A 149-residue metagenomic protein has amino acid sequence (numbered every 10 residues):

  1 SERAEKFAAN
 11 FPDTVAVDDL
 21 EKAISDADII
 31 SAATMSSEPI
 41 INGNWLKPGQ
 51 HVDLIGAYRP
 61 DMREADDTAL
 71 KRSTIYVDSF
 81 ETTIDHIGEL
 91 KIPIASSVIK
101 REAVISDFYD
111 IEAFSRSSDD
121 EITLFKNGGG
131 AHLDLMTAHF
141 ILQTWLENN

Functional and structural regions predicted by a protein language model:
S1-N10: NAD(P)-binding Rossmann-fold cofactor-contacting core
E2, D85, A103-S106, G130-M136: Conserved active-site and cofactor/substrate-binding residues in soluble primary-metabolism enzymes
P12-A27, N44: Short acidic low-complexity segments
T34-M35, I55: Glycine-rich, N-terminal phosphate-binding loop of Rossmann-like dinucleotide-binding domains
S37-P39, Y58-R59, T83, A131: Glycine-rich nucleotide phosphate-binding loop and flanking beta-alpha elements of Rossmann-like dinucleotide-binding
W45-Q50, L54-S117: Rossmann-fold NAD(P)-binding glycine/threonine-rich loop
S117-N149: C-terminal helix-to-coil terminal segments
